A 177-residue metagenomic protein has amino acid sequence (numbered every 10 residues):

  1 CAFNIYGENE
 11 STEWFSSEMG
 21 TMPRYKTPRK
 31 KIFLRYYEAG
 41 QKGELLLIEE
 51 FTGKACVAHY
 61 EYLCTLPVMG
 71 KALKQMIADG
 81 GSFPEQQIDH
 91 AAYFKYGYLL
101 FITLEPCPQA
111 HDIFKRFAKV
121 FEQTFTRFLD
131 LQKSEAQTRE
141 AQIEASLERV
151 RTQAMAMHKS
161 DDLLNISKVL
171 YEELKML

Functional and structural regions predicted by a protein language model:
C1, I5, A154-D162, S167-L177: Short regulatory alpha-helical segment in sensory/regulatory domains of signaling proteins that mediates
C1, K26, F114, I143 (+2 more regions): Active-site-proximal structural scaffolding
A2-H59: GAF sensory/regulatory domain recognition with acknowledged cross-activation on helical regulatory dimers
K42, L46, Q123-S134, L163 (+1 more regions): Intrinsically disordered or highly flexible coil/loop and linker segments, enriched in small and charged/polar residues
C56-Y98, P106: Helix-to-coil/beta transition segments that act as allosteric "coupling" elements at the rims of sensory or catalytic
L99-C107, V150-A156: Glycine- and acidic
E105-T126: Amphipathic alpha-helical "output/dimerization" segments
R127-M157, N165: Signal-transmission linkers at sensory-effector interfaces
